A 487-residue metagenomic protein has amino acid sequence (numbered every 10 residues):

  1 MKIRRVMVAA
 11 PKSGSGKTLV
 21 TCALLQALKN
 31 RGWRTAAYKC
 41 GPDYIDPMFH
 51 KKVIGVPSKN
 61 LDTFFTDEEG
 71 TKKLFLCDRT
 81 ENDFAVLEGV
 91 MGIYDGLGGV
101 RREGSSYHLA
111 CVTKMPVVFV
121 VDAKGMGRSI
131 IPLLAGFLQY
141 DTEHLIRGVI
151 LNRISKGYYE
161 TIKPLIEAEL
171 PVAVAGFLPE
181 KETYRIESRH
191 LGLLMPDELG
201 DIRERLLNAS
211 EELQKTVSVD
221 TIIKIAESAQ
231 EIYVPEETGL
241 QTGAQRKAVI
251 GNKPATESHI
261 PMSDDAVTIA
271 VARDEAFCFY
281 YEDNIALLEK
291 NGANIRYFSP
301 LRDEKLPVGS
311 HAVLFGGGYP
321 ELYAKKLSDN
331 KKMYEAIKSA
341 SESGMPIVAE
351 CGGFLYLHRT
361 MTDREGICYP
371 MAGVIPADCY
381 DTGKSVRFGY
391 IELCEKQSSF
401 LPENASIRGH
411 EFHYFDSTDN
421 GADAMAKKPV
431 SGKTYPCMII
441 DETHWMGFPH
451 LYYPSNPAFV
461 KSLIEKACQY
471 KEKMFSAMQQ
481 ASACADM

Functional and structural regions predicted by a protein language model:
K2-L19, L25-T113, V121-G148, K156-E160: ATP-dependent carboxylate-amine ligase catalytic core
M7, V86-E88, V118-V120, I150 (+3 more regions): Structural motif
A110, D264-D265, F277-K290, N294-R296 (+2 more regions): C-terminal and late-domain segments of enzyme folds
M115, V172, E342-M345: A short helix->loop->beta-strand "cap" motif at the edges of active sites that frequently abuts
G127-T242: Internal gly/pro-rich beta-alpha loop/helix module that stabilizes soluble enzyme cofactors or their anionic handles
D197-G239, R246, I250, I260-D264 (+2 more regions): Acyltransferase
V267-S328, E335-A340: Phosphate-binding active sites in nucleotide-utilizing proteins
P320-Q397: Cysteine-nucleophile active-site neighborhood
